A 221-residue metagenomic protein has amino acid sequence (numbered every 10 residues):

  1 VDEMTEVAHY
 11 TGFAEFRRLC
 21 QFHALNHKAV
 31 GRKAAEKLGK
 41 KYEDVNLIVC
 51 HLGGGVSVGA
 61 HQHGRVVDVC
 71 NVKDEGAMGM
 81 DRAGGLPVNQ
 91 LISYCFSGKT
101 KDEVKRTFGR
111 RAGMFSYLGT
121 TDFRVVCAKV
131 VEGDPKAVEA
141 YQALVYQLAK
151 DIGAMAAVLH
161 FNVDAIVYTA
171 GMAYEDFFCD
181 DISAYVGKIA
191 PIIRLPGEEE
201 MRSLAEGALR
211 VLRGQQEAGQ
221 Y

Functional and structural regions predicted by a protein language model:
V1-Y10: Short beta-strand-loop/turn "lid" adjacent to the catalytic site in phosphate-handling enzymes
T11-R18, K37, R210-Y221: A polyampholytic, Gly/Pro-enriched intrinsically disordered region
A14-L47, G54-G55, H63, V67-F123 (+1 more regions): Glycine-rich phosphate-binding loop plus the immediately following alpha-helix
H51-S57, M172-E175: Gly/Ser/Thr-rich loops at beta-strand to alpha-helix junctions that form or flank small-molecule/cofactor-binding
R106-F161: Adenine-nucleotide phosphate-binding core of ATP-dependent small-molecule kinases
V163-I182: Glycine-rich phosphate-binding loops at beta-strand->alpha-helix junctions
A173-Y174, D180, I193-Y221: Glycine-rich phosphate-binding/hydrolytic loop that grips phosphoryl groups
